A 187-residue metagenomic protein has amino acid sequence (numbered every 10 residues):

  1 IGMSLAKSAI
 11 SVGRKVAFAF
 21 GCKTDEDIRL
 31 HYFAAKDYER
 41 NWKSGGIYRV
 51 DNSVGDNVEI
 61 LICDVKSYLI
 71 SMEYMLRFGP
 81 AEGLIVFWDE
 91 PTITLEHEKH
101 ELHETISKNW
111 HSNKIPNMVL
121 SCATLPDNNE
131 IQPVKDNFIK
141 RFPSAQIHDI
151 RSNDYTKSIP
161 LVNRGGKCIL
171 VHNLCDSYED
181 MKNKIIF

Functional and structural regions predicted by a protein language model:
I1-F187: N-terminal helicase ATP-binding lobe
